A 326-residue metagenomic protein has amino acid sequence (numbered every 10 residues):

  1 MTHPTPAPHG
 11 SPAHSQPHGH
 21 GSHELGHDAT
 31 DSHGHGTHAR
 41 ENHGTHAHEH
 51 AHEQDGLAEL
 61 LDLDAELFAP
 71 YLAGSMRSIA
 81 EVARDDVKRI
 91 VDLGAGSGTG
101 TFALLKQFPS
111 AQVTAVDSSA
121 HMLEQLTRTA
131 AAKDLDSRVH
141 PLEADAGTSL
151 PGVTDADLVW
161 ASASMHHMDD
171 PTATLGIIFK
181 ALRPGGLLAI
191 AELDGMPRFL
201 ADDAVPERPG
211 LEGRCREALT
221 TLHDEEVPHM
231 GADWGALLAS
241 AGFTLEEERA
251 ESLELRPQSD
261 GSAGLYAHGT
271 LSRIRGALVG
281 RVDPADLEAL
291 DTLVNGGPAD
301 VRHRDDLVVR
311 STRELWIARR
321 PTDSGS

Functional and structural regions predicted by a protein language model:
M1-E59: N-terminal, positively charged/glycine-rich alpha-helical extensions of SAM-dependent methyltransferases
H3, H46-D62, E247-V308, D323: C-terminal helical/coil "lid" or tail adjacent to the Rossmann-like core of SAM-dependent
F68-K88, A103: Conserved alpha-helix/loop element of class I SAM-dependent methyltransferases that forms part of the SAM/SAH-binding
R89-V91, S97-S149: Class I SAM-dependent methyltransferase SAM/SAH-binding core
P151-V159: A short acidic, Gly/Pro-enriched loop at the edge of an enzyme's catalytic core that lines a small-molecule cofactor
A173-P184: A short glycine-rich, Lys/Arg-flanked "PGG" loop and its adjoining helix->strand segment in the class I
A189-D260: Conserved catalytic/acceptor-binding region of the Class I
A241-F243, S311-S326: Core SAM-dependent methyltransferase catalytic element
